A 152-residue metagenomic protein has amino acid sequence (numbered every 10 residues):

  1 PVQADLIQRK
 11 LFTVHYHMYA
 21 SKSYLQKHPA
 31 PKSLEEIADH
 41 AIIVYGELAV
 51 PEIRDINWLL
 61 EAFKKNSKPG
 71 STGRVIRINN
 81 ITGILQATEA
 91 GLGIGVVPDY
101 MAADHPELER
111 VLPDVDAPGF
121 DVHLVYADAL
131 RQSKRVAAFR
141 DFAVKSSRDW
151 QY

Functional and structural regions predicted by a protein language model:
V2-V122, R148-Y152: C-terminal regulatory
L85, Y126, R140: A cross-family signal for key residues in well-ordered alpha-helices that form functional helical elements
V122-Q132: A bilobed periplasmic-binding-protein/Venus flytrap-type ligand-binding module shared by bacterial periplasmic
R131-K145: Short amphipathic alpha-helical coupling segments at ligand-binding clamshell hinges and other catalytic/signaling
